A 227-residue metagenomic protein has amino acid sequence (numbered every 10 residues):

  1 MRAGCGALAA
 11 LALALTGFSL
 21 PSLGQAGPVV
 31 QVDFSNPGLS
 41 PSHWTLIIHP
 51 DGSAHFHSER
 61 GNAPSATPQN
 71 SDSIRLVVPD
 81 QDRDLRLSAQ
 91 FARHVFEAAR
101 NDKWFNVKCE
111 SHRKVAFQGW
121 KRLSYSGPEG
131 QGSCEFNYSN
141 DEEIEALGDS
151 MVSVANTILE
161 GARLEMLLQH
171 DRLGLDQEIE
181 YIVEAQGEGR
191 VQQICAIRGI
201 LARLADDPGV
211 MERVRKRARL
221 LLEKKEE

Functional and structural regions predicted by a protein language model:
M1-G4: Positively charged n-region of N-terminal signal peptides that target proteins for export
G6-G17: Bacterial N-terminal signal peptides
L20-G38, F105-E227: Short, well-ordered, aromatic-rich surface patches in folded extracellular/luminal domains
A26, S35-T67: N-terminal secretory signal peptides
I48-D51, L85-H94, Y125-Q131: A short, structured loop/turn motif at beta-sheet edges
A54-Q69, V152-E165: A short, surface-exposed interaction/processing loop segment used at functional sites
F56-R83, I182, G199-I200: Acidic/histidine-rich, surface-exposed loop or edge segments in extracytoplasmic proteins
S88-H112: Charged, amphipathic alpha-helical segments
